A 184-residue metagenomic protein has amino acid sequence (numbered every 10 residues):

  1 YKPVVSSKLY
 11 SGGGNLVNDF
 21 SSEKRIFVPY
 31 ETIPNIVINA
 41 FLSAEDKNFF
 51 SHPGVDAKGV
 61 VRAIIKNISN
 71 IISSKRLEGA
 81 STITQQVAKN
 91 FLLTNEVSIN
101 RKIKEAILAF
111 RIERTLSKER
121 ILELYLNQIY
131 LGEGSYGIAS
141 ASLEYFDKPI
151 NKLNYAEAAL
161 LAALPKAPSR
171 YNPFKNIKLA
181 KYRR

Functional and structural regions predicted by a protein language model:
Y1-R184: Juxtamembrane regions of bacterial inner-membrane/periplasmic proteins, predominantly the peptidoglycan biogenesis
